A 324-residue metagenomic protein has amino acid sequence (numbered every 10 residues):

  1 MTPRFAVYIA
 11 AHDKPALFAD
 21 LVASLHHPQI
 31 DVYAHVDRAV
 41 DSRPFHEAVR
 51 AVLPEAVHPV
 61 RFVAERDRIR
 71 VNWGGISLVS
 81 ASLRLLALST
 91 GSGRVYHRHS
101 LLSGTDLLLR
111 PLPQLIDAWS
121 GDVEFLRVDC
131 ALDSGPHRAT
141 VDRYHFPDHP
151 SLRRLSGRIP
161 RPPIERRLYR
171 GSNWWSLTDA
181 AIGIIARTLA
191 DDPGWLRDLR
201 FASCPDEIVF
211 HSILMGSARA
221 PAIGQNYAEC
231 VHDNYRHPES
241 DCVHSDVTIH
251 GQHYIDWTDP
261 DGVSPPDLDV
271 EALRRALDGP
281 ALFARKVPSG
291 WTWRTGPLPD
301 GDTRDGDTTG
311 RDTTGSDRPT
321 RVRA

Functional and structural regions predicted by a protein language model:
M1-G306, G315-A324: ER/Golgi luminal nucleotide-sugar-dependent glycosyltransferases, focusing on the catalytic module
